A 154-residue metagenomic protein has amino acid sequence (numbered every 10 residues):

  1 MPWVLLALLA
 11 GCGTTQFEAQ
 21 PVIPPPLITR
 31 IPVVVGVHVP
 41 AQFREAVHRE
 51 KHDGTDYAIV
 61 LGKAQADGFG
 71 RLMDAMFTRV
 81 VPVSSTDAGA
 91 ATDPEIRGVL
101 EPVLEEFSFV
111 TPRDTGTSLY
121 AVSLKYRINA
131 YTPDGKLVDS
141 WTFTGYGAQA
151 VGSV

Functional and structural regions predicted by a protein language model:
M1-C12: Sec-dependent bacterial lipoprotein signal peptides
C12-L72: A structural "domain/chain start" motif
G13-Q20, S85-S140, A148-Q149: Surface-exposed short loop/turn segments
F43-E45, V81, S108-T111: Short regulatory "switch" loops immediately downstream of catalytic or recognition motifs within protein catalytic
V47-D53, T111-T115, V151-S153: Short acidic, glycine/proline-rich loop/turn micro-motifs
H52-L61, Y131-V154: Short secondary-structure boundary motifs at beta->alpha junctions and helix caps
D74-P82: Sec-exported extracytoplasmic/periplasmic mature domains
